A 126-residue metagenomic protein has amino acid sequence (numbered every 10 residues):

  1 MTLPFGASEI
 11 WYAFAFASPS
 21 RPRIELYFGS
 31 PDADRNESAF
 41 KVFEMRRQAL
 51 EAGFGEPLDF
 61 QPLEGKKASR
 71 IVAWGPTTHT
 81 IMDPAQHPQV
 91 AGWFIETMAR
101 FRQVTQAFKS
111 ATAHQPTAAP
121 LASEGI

Functional and structural regions predicted by a protein language model:
M1-T78: Polyanion-binding interface signature
M45-G53, T78-A119: Ampiphathic alpha-helical segments that act as solvent-exposed interaction surfaces
A52-R70, A107-I126: Short glycine-rich, low-complexity/disordered patches
